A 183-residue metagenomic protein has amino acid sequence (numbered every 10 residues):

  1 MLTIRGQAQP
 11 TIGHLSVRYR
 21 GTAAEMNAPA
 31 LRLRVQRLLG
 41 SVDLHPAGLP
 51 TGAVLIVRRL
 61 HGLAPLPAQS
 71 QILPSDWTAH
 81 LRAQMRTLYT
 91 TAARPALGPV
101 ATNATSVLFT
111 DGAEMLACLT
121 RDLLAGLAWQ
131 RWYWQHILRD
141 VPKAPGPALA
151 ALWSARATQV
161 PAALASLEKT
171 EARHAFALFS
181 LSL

Functional and structural regions predicted by a protein language model:
M1-L183: Short, compositionally biased pre-sequence/patch detector
